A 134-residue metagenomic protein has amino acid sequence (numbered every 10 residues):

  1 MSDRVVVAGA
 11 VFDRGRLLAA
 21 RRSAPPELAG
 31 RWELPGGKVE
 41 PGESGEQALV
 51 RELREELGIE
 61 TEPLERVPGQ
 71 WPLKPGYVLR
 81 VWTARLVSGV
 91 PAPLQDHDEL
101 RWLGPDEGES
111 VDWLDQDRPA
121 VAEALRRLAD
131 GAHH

Functional and structural regions predicted by a protein language model:
M1-L18, K38: Conserved N-terminal beta-strand and adjoining loop/helix that marks the start of the Nudix/MutT-like hydrolase domain
V5-V7, G15, Y77-R80, D98: Change "...and in nucleic-acid phosphodiester-cleaving endonucleases..." to "...and in nucleic-acid processing enzymes
V11-F12, A19, L86, W102: Conserved hydrophobic "DFG−1" position in protein kinase catalytic cores
R16-E55: Conserved Nudix-box catalytic region and its N-terminal flanking loop in Nudix hydrolases and closely related
E56-P63: Short secondary-structure junctions
T61, G69-A92, E99-P105, A124: Active-site-adjacent beta-strand/loop module that shapes the phosphate/pyrophosphate-binding cleft
G89, P105-R118: C-terminal structural segments of small proteins and small subunits
D117-H134: Charged phosphate-binding loop/patch that engages nucleotide di/tri-phosphates or the phosphate backbone of nucleic
